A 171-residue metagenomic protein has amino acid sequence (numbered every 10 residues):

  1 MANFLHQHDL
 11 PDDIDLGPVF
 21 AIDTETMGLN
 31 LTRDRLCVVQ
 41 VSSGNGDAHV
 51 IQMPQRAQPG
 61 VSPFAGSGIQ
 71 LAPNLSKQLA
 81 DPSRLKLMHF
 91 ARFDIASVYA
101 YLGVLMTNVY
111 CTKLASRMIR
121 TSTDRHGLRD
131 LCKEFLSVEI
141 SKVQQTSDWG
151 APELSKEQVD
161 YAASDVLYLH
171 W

Functional and structural regions predicted by a protein language model:
M1-F20, T24: N-terminal accessory regions of nucleic-acid-interacting proteins
G17-T32, L36, D165: Gly/Thr-rich phosphate-binding beta-strand-loop-beta motif of the actin/hexokinase/Hsp70
D23, V39, L87, C111 (+3 more regions): A residue-level signal for conserved active-site and pocket-lining positions in enzyme catalytic cores
G28-A91, L102: Conserved non-catalytic scaffold segment of RNase H-like nuclease domains
L85, V98-V109, L136-T146: Short, flexible active-site-proximal loops enriched in glycine and acidic residues
D94-A96: Short, well-ordered alpha-helical microsegments
V109-E134, E153, Q158: Short alpha-helix plus adjacent loop in nuclease-associated cores
E139-W171: Acidic, Mg2+-coordinating catalytic module of metal-dependent nucleases/exonucleases that use a two-metal-ion mechanism
